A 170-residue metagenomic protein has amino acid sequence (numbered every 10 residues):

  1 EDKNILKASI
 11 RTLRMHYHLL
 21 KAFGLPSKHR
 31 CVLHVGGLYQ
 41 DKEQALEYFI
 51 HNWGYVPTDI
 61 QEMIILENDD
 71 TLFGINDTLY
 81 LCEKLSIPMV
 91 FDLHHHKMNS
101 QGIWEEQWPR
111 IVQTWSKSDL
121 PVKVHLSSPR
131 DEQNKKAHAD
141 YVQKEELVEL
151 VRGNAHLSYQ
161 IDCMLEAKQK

Functional and structural regions predicted by a protein language model:
E1-K84, P88: Active-site acidic/histidine proton-transfer and metal-coordination neighborhood in alpha/beta enzyme cores
H16-L20, D59-I60, F91-H95, K117-S118 (+1 more regions): Short, surface-exposed, polar/charged, turn-prone segments marking secondary-structure boundaries
K21-A22, I64-I65, H95-M98, H156-S158: Short C-terminal domain-edge/linker segments immediately following a structured domain
V35-Y39, N68-L72, L93-K97, S128-E132 (+1 more regions): Active-site-proximal loop/turn and secondary-structure-junction residues that shape catalytic pockets, frequently
L66-N76, K97-W108: Active-site glycine- and acidic-residue-rich loops that bind and position anionic ligands or nucleotide-like cofactors
I87, M98-K170: Histidine-acidic metal/acid-base catalytic patches
